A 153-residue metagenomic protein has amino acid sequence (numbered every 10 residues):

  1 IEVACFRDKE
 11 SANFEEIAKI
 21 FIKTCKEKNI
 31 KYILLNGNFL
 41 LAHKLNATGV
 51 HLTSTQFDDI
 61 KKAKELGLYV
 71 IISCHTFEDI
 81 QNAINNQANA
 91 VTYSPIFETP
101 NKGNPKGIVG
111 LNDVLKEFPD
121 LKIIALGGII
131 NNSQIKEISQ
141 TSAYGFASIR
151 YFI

Functional and structural regions predicted by a protein language model:
E2-C5, K31-L34, T48-H51, Y69-I71 (+3 more regions): Structural preference for beta-strand elements that scaffold enzyme active sites
E2-V3, E27, L40, L45 (+3 more regions): Alpha/beta enzyme core
C5-E16, P95-N101: Glycine-rich, proline-tolerant flexible connector loops at the mouths of alpha/beta enzymes
A12-F14, L41-K44, D59: Short active-site-adjacent helix-start/loop capping segments
E15-L35, S54-T76, N104-I130: Alpha-helix-loop-beta-strand connector modules within alpha/beta enzyme cores
K44-L52, I71-K116: Glycine/Thr-rich beta-alpha phosphate-binding loop at enzyme active sites
T53-K62, A90-P105, G128-I153: Glycine-rich phosphate-binding active-site loops on the catalytic face of alpha/beta enzymes
